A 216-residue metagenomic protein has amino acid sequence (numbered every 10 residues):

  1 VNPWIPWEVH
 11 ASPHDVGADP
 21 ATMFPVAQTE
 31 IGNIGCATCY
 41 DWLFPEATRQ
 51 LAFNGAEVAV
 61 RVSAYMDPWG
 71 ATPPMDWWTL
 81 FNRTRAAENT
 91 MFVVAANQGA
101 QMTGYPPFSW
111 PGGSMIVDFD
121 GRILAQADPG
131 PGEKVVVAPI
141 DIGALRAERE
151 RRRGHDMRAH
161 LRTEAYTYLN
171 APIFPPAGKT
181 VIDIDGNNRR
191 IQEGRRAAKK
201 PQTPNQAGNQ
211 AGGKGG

Functional and structural regions predicted by a protein language model:
V1-C36, A87-G130: Catalytic-core segment of enzymes that process non-peptidic bonds
V1-V58, V62-L80, T84: Active-site catalytic loop in hydrolytic enzyme cores
E88, N97-N205, N209-G216: C-terminal beta-strand edge segments of enzyme domains
